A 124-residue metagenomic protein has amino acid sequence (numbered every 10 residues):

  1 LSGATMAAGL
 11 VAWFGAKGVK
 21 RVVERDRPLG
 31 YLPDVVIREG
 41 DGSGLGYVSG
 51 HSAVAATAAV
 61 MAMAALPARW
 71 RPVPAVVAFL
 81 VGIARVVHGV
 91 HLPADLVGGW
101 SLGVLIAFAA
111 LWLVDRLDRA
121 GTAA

Functional and structural regions predicted by a protein language model:
L1-G15: Interfacial segments of alpha-helical transmembrane regions
S2-G3, K20, R71: Short, surface-exposed helix-loop/turn micro-motifs enriched in polar/charged residues
G3-T5, L29-Y31, P74-A75: Short secondary-structure boundary micro-motifs
A12-P28: Transmembrane alpha-helix/helix-exit interface in multi-pass inner-membrane proteins
P33-A124: Membrane-embedded catalytic cores of phosphoryl/pyrophosphoryl-handling enzymes
